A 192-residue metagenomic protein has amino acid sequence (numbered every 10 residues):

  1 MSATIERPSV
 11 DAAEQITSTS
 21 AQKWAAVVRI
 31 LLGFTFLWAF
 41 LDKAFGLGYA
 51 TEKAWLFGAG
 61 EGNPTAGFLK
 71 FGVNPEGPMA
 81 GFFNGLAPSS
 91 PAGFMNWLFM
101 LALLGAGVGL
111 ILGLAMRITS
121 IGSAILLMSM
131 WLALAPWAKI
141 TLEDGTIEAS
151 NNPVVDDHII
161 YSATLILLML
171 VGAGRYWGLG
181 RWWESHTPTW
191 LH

Functional and structural regions predicted by a protein language model:
M1-G105, L112-H192: Extended, low-polarity transmembrane helix blocks
